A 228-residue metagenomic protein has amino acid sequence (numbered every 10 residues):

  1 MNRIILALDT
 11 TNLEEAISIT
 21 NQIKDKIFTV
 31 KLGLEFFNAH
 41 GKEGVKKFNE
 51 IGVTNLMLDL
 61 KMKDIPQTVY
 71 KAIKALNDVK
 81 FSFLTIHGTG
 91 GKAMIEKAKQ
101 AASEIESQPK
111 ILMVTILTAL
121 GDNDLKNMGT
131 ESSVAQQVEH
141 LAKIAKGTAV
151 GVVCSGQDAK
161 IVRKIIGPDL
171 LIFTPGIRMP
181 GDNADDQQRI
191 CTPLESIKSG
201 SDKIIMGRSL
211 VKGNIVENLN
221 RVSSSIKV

Functional and structural regions predicted by a protein language model:
N2-L8, V30-L32, L56-L60, L84-I86 (+4 more regions): Hydrophobic faces of well-ordered beta-strands that scaffold small-molecule active sites in alpha/beta enzyme cores
T11-Q22, K42, P66-A75, V134-I144 (+1 more regions): Short, acidic/polar
I23, F48, L76, I144-A145 (+3 more regions): Generic structural signal for hydrophobic
D25, I51, V79, G147-T148 (+1 more regions): Structural motif
T29-F83: Metabolite-binding pocket within alpha/beta catalytic cores that recognizes anionic/polar moieties
K42, C154-S201, I205: A C-terminal functional module that forms or caps the active site or interfaces directly with catalytic machinery
D64, T68-A72, N77-S155, A159-K160 (+2 more regions): Conserved anion-binding
V79-G91, R178, Q187-L219: Glycine-rich phosphate-binding active-site loops on the catalytic face of alpha/beta enzymes
